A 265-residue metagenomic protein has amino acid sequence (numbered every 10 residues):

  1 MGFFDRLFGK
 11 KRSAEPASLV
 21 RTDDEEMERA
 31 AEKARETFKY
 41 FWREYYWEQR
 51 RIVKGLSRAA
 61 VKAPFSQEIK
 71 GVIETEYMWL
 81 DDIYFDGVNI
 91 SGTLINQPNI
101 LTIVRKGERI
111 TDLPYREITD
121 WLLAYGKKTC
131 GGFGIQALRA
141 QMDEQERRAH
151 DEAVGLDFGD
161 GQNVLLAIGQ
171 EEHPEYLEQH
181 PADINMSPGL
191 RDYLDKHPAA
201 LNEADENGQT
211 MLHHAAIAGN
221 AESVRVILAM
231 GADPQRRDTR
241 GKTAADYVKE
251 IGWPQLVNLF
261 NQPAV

Functional and structural regions predicted by a protein language model:
P181-A182, A216, K249: Specific position within ankyrin or ankyrin-like helical repeats
G189, E222-S223, Q255-L256: Conserved ankyrin/ankyrin-like repeat signature
Y193-L194, I227, F260: Conserved hydrophobic site in ankyrin repeats
A200-L201, P234: Ankyrin-repeat inter-repeat connecting loop/turn
L212, A244-A245: Conserved hydrophobic residue in the first alpha-helix
